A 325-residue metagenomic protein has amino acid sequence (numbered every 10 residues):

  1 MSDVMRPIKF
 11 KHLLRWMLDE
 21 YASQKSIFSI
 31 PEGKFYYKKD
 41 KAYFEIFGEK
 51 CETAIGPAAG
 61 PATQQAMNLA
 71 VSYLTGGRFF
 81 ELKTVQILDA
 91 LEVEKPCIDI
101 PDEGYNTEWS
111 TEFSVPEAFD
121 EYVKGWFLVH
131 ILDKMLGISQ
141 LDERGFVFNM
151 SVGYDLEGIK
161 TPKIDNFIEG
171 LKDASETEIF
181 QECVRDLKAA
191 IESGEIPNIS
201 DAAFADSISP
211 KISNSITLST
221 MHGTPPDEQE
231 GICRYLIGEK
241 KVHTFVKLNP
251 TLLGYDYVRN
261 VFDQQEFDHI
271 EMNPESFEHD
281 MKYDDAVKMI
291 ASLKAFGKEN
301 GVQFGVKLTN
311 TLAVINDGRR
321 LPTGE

Functional and structural regions predicted by a protein language model:
S2-H12, W16-K34, K38-K39, A59-P61 (+1 more regions): Active-site entrance/lid segments in N-terminal catalytic domains of soluble metabolic enzymes
Y36-G56: N-terminal amphipathic alpha-helix/helix-capping segment at the start of soluble metabolic enzymes
L321-E325: Short, intrinsically disordered, charge-balanced linker/junction segments flanking boundaries in proteins
